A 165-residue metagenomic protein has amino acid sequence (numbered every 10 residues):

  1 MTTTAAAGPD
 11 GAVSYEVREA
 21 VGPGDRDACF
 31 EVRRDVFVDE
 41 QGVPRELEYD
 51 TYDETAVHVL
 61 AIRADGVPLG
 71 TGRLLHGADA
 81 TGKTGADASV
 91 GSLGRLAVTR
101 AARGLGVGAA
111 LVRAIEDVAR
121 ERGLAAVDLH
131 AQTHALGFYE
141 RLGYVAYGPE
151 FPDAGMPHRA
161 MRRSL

Functional and structural regions predicted by a protein language model:
M1-P23: Conserved N-terminal entry element of GNAT/NAT acetyltransferase domains
R34-P68, D79: Active-site rim helix/loop that mediates acceptor-substrate recognition in acyltransferases
T55-V59, S89-G94, P157-M161: Short beta-strand micro-motifs in enzyme catalytic cores
L60, V67-G82, V90-A97: Conserved beta-strand in the GNAT
V98, G104-D117: Conserved acetyl-CoA-binding loop-helix of GNAT-fold acetyltransferases
V112, A119-Q132: Conserved GNAT acetyl-CoA-binding A-motif
D128-H130, E140, V145-R162: Conserved catalytic-core motifs of GNAT/GCN5-like acyltransferases
